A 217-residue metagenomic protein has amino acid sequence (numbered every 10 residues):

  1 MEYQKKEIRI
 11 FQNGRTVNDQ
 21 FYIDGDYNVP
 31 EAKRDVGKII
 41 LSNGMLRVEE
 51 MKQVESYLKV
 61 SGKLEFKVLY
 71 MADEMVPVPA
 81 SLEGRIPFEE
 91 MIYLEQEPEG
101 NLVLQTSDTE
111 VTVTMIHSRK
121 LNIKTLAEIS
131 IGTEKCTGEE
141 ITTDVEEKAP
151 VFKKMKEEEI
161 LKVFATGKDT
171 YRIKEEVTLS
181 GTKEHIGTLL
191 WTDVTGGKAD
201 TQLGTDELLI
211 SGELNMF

Functional and structural regions predicted by a protein language model:
M1-F217: Viral structural modules
